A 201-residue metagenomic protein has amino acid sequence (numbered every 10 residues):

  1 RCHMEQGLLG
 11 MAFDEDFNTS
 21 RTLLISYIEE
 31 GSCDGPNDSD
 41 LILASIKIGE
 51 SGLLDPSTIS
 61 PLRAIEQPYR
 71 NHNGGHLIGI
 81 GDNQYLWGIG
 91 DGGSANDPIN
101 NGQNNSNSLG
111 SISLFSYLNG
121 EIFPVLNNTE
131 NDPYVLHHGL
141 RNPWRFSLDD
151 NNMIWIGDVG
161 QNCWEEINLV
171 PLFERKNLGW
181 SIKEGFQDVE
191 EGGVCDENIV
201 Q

Functional and structural regions predicted by a protein language model:
R1-N96, R145-L148, N152-G160: Acidic, Gly/Ser/Thr-rich repeat motifs that build Ca2+-stabilized beta-propeller blades
Q6-L8, Q84-Q201: Beta-propeller domain segments
